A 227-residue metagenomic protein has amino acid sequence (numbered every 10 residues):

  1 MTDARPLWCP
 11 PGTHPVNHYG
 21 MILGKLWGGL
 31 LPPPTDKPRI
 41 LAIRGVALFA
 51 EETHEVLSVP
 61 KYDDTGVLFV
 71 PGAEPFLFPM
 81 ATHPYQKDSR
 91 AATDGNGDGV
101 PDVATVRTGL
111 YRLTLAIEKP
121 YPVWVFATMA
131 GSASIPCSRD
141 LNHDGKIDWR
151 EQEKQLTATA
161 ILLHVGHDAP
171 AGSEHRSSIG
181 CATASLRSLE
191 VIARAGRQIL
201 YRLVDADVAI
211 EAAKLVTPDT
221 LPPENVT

Functional and structural regions predicted by a protein language model:
M1-S173, E190-E224: Cell wall/extracellular polymer interaction/catalysis modules
R176-A193: Short beta-strand-centered segments at strand-helix junctions
T227: Acidic two-metal-ion nuclease catalytic site recognized across multiple nuclease folds, prominently DnaQ/RNase D-T
